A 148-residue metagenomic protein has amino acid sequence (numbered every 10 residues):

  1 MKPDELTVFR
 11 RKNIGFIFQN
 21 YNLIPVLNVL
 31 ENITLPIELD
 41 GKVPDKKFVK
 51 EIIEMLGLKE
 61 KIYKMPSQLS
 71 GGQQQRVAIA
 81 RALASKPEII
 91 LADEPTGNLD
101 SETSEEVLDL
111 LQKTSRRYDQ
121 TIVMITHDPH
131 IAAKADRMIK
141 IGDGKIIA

Functional and structural regions predicted by a protein language model:
M1-I141: ABC family nucleotide-binding domain
D143-A148: Conserved switch/coupling elements of ABC/ABC-like ATPase nucleotide-binding domains
